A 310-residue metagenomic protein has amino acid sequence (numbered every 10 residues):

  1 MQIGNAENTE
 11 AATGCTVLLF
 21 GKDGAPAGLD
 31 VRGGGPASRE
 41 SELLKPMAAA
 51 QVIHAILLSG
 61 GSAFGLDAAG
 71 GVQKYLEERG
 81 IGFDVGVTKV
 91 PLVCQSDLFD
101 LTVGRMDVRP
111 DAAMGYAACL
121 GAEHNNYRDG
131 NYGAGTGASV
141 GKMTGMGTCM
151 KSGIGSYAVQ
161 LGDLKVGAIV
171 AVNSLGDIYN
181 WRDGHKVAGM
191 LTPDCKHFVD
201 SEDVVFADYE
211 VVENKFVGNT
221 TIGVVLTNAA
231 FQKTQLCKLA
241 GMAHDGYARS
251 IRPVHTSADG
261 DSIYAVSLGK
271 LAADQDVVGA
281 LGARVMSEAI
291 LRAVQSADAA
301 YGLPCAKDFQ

Functional and structural regions predicted by a protein language model:
M1-A63, D67, E78-Q310: A structural signal for small-residue-enriched, beta-sheet-centric alpha/beta enzyme cores and oligomeric scaffold folds
G71-L76: Active-site-adjacent structural elements in enzyme catalytic domains
